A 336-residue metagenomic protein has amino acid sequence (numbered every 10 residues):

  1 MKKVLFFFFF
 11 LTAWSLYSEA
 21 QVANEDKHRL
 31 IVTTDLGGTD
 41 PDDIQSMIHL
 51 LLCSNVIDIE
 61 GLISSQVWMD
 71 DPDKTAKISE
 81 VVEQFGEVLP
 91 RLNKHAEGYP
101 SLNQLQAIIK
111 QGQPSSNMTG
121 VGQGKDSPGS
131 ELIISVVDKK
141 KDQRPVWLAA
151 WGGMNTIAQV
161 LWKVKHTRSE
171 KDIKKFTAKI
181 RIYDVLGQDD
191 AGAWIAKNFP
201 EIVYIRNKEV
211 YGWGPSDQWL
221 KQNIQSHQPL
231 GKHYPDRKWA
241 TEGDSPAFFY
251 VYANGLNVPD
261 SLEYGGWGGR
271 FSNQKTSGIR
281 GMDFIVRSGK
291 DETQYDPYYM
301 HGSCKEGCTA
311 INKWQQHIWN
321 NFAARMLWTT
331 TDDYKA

Functional and structural regions predicted by a protein language model:
M1-V22: Bacterial Sec-dependent N-terminal signal peptides
Q21-A336: N-terminal acidic, glycine/proline-rich low-complexity segments
